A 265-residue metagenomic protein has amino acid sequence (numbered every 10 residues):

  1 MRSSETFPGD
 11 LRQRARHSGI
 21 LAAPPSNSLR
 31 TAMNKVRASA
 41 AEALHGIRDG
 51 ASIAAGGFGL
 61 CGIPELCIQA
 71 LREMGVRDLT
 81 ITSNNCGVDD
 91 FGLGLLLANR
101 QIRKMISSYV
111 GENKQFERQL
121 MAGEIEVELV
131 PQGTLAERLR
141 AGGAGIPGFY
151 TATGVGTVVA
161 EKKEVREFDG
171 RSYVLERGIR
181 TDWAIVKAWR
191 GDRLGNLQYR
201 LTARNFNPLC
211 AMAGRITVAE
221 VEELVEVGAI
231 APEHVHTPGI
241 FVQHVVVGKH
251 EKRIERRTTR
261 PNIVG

Functional and structural regions predicted by a protein language model:
S3-T6: Intrinsic disorder
A15-R16, I20, L139: Intrinsic structural disorder/low-complexity segments
I20-A32: Short, Lys/Arg-enriched N-terminal segments with co-localized hydrophobic residues within the first ~10-30 amino acids
L29-G265: Conserved alpha/beta enzyme-core scaffold
